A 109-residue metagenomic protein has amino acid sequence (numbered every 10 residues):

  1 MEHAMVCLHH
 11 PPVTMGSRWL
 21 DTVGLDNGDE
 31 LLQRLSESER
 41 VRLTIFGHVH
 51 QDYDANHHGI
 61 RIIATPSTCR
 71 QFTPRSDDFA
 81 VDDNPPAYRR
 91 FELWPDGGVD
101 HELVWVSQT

Functional and structural regions predicted by a protein language model:
M1-I63, G97-V99: His/acidic metal-ligating clusters that form di-metal
R34, N56-T109: Binuclear metal-dependent phosphoesterase catalytic core
